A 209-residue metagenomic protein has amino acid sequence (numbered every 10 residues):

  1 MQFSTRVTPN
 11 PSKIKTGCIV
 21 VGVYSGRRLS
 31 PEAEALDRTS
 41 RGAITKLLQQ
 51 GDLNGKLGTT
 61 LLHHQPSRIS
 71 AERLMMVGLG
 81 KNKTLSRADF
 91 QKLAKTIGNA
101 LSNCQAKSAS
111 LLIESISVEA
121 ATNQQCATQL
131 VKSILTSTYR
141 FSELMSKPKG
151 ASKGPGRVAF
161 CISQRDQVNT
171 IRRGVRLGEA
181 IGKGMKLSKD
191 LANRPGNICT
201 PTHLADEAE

Functional and structural regions predicted by a protein language model:
M1-E209: Short amphipathic alpha-helical segment within the helicase RecA-like ATPase core that mediates nucleic-acid
